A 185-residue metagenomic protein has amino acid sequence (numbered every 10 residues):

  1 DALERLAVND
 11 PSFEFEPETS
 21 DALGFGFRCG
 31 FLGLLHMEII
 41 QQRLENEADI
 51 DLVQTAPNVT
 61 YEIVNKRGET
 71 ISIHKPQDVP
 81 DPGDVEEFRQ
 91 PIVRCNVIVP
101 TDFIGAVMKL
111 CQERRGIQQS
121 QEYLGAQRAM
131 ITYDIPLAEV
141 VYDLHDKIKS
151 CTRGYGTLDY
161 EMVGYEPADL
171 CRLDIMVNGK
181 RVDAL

Functional and structural regions predicted by a protein language model:
D1-L185: Structural and coupling elements of P-loop NTPases
